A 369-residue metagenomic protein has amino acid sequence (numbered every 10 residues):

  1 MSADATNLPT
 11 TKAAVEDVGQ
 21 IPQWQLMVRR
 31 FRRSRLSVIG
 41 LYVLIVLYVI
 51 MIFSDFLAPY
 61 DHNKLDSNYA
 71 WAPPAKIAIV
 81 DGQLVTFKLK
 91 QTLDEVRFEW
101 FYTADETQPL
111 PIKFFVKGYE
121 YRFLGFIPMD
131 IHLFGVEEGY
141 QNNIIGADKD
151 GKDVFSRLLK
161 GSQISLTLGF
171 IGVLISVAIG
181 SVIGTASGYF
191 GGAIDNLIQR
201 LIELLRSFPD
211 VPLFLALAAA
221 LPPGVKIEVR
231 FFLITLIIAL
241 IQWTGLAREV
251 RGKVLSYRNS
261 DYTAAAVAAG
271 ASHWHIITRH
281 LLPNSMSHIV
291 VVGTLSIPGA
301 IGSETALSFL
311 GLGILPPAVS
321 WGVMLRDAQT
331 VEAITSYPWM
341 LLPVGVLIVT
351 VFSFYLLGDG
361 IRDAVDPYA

Functional and structural regions predicted by a protein language model:
M1-V177, S181, A318, A328-G345 (+2 more regions): Gly/Trp-centered helix-boundary motif
A147-A369: Alpha-helical transmembrane segments of integral membrane proteins, especially multi-pass inner/plasma-membrane
